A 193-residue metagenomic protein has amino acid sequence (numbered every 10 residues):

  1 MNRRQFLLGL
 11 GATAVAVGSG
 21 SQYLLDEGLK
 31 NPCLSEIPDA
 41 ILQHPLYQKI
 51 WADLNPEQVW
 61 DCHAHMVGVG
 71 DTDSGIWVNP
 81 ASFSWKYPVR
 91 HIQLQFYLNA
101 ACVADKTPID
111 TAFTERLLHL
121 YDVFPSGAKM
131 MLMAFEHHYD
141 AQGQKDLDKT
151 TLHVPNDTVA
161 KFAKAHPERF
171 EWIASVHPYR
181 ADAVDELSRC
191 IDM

Functional and structural regions predicted by a protein language model:
M1-L7: Twin-arginine (Tat) signal peptide motif
L7-T13, G18-M193: Helix-coil boundary/capping segments in enzymes
